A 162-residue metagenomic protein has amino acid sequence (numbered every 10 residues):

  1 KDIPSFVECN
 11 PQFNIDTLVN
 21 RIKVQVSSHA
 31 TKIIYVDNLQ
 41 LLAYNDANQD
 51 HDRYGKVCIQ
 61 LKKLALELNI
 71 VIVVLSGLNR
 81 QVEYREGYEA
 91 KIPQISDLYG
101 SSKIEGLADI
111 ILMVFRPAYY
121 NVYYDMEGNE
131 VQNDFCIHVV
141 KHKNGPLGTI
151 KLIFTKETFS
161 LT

Functional and structural regions predicted by a protein language model:
K1-N48, K56: Conserved inter-motif catalytic segment of the P-loop NTP-binding fold
N14, R53, G100: Conserved acidic
N45-D50, S160-T162: Generic structural signal for short, solvent-exposed loop/turn connectors between secondary structure elements
D50-R53, V131: Secondary-structure capping and boundary motifs in well-ordered enzyme cores
V57-T162: Phosphate-binding/switch region of NTP-binding enzymes
